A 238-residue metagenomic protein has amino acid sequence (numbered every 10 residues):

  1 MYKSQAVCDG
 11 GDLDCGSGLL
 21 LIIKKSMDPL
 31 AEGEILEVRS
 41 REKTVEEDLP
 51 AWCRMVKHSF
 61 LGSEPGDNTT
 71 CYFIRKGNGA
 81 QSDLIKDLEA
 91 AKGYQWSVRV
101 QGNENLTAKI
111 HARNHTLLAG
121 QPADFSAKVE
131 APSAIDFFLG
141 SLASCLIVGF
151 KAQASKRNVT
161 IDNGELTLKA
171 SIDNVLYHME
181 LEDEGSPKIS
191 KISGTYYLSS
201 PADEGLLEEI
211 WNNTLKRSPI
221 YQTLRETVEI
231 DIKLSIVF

Functional and structural regions predicted by a protein language model:
M1-I35, R39-G140, A152-F238: Extended beta-strand/beta-hairpin segments
S141-L146: Alpha-helical metal-binding/catalytic segments enriched in His/Glu/Asp
G149: Conserved phosphate/anionic-ligand binding catalytic regions in large, soluble enzymes, centered on
